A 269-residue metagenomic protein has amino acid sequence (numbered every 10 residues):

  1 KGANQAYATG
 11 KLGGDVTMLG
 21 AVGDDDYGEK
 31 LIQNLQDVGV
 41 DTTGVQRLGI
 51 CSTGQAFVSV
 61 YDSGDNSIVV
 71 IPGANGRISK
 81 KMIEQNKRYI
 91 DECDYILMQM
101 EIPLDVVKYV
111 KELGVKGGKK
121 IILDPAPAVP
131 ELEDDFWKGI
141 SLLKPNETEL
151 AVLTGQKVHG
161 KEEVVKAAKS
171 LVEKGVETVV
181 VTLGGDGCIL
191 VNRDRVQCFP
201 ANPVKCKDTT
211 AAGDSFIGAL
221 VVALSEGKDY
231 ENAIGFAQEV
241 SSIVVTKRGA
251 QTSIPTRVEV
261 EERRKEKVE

Functional and structural regions predicted by a protein language model:
G2-V16, D37, K169-K174: A short, N-terminal amphipathic alpha-helix
G10-K11, V115, S225: Gly/Ala-rich phosphate-binding loop of Rossmann-like dinucleotide-binding domains, activating on the conserved
K11-D94, E261-E269: Conserved N-terminal subdomain of the carbohydrate kinase-like
T17, L97, I122-D124, E177-V180: Structural detector of well-ordered beta-strand residues that form the stable sheet scaffold of enzyme domains
V69, V152-G155, V244, R263: Residues that scaffold the ATP/ADP-binding catalytic core of kinase and kinase-like folds
Y95-K166, D186-C188: Conserved beta-alpha-beta core of the PfkB/ribokinase-like small-molecule kinase fold
P130, D134, G139, K161-E269: Conserved phosphate-binding/catalytic region of the ribokinase-like
